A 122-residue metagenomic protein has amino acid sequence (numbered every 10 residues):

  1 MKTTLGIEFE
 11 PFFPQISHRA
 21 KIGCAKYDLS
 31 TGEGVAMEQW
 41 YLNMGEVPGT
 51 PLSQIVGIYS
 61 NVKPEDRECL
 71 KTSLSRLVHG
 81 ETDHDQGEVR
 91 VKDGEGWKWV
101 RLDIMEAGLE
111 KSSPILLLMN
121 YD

Functional and structural regions predicted by a protein language model:
K2-Y59, W99-G108: PAS-family sensory domain signal
C24, L116-N120: Sensory beta-sandwich core in regulatory modules of signaling proteins
D28, D66, D122: Acidic active-site catalytic centers that drive phospho-/nucleotidyl reactions and related ester hydrolyses
Y41-L117: PAS-family sensory domains
